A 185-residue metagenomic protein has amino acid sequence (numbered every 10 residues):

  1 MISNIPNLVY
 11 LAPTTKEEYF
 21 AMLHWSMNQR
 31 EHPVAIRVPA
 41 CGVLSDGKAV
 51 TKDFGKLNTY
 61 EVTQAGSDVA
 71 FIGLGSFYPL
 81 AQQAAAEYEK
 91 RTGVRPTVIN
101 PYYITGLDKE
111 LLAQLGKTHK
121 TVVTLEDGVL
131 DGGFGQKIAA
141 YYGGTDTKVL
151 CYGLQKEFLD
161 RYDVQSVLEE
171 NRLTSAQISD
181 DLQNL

Functional and structural regions predicted by a protein language model:
M1-Q29, D181: Conserved thiamine diphosphate
N28-L185: Thiamine diphosphate
